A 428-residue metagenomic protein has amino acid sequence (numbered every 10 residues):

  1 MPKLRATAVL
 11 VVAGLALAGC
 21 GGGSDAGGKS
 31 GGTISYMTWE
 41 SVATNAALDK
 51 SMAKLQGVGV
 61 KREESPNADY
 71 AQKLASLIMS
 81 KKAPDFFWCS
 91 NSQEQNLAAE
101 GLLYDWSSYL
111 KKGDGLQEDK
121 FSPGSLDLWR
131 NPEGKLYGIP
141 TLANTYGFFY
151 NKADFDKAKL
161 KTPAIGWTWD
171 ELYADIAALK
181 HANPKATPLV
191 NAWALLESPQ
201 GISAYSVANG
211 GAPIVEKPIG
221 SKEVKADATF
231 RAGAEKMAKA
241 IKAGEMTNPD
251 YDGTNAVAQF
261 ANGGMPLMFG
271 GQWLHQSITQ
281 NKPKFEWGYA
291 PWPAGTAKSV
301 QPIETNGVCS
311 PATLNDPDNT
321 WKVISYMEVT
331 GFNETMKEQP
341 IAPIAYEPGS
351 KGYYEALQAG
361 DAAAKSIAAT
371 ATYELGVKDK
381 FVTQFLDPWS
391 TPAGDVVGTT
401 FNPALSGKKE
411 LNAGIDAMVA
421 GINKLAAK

Functional and structural regions predicted by a protein language model:
P2-E100, K112-E118, T162, P283 (+7 more regions): Conserved N-terminal structural module of periplasmic/extracytoplasmic solute-binding proteins
E64-K73, S92, W167-Y173, N248-A261: Short helix-initiation/N-cap motifs at beta->coil->alpha
S92-T145, G288, K365, T372: Hinge/lid segment of periplasmic solute-binding proteins
S107-F121, I165, T187-W193, G211-A232 (+4 more regions): Short, solvent-exposed loop/beta-turn-alpha elements that line the ligand-binding surface or hinge of extracytoplasmic
K111, L274-K284, T296-I303, C309-D395: C-terminal lobe and pocket-closing loops of periplasmic/extracytoplasmic Venus-flytrap solute-binding proteins
P132-T141, Y146, D170-K222, T229 (+1 more regions): Extracytoplasmic/periplasmic solute-binding protein
D175-I176, I219-P249: Glycine-centered hinge/linker elements that transmit conformational signals in sensory and ligand-binding systems
G201-A208, E235-N319: Extracytoplasmic/periplasmic substrate-binding proteins
